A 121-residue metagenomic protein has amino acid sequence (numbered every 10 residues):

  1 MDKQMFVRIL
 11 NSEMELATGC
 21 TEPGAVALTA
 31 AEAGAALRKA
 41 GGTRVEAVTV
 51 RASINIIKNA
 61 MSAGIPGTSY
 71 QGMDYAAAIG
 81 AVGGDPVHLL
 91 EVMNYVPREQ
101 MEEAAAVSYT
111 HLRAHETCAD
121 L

Functional and structural regions predicted by a protein language model:
M1-R8, R44-N55: Acidic-glycine-rich active-site phosphate/pyrophosphate-binding loop
M5-T18: Generic N-terminal amphipathic, Lys/Arg-enriched alpha-helix
T18-P23, P66-G72, N94: Active-site nucleophile and cofactor-binding loops and adjacent substrate-binding regions of central metabolic enzymes
P23-K39: Alpha-helical support elements that line or immediately flank enzyme active sites and cofactor-binding pockets
A40-A47, H88-M93: Flexible, glycine/charged-enriched surface loops at secondary-structure junctions
S53-A78, V82-D85, V107: A structural-propensity feature for long, helix-poor, extended segments
E91-A104: Alpha/propeptide regions of enzymes that mature by internal proteolysis
H111-A114, C118-L121: Single conserved hydrophobic/aromatic residue that forms the stacking wall/gate of nucleotide- or nucleobase-binding
